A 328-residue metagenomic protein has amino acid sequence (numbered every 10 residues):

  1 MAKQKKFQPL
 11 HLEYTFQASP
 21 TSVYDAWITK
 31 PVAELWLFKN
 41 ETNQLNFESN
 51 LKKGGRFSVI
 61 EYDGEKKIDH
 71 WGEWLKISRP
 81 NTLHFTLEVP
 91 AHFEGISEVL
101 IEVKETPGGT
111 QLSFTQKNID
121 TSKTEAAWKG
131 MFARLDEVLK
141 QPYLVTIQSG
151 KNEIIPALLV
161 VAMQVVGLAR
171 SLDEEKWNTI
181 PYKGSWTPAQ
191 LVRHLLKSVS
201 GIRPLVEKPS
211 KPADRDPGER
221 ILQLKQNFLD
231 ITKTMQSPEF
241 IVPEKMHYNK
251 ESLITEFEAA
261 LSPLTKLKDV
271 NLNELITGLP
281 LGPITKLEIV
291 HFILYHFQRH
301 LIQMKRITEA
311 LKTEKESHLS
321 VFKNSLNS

Functional and structural regions predicted by a protein language model:
M1-Q44, W186-S200: Hydrophobic ligand-binding cavity/cleft-lining segments
H11-L12, P31-K67, S210-R220: Short beta-edge strand/loop motif at the mouth of beta-sheet-based domains
V23-Y24, A33, F57, W74 (+6 more regions): Hydrophobic pocket/interface hotspot
I28-P31, R134-E137, N178-Q226, D269-K323 (+1 more regions): Short, contiguous alpha-helical
E34, E48, S58-P107, Q111 (+3 more regions): Hydrophobic-ligand binding "helix-grip"
S58-I77, K208-P238: Helix-adjacent hinge/juxtasegments
K117-Q148, H296-R299: A conserved amphipathic terminal alpha-helix motif
L222-E274: Acidic/histidine-rich alpha-helical segments that form the ligand environment of transition-metal centers
